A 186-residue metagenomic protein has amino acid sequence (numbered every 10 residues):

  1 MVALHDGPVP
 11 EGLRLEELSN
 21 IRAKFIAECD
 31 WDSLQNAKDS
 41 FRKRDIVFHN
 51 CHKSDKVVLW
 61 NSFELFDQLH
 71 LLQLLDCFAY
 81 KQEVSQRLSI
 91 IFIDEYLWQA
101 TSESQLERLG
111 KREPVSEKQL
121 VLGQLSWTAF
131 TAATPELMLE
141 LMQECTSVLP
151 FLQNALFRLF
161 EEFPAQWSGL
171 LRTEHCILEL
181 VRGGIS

Functional and structural regions predicted by a protein language model:
M1-N36: A structured, charge-rich N-terminal accessory region that forms the first stable segment of a protein and links
R14-R22, K43-R44, Q119, G123 (+1 more regions): Alpha-helical structural motif
C29-C77: Long, hydrophobic/aromatic-enriched structural stretches that serve as scaffold segments
H49, A79-Q82, V181: N-terminal cationic-hydrophobic initiation segments that often serve targeting/anchoring roles
V58-W60, R87-F92: A structural signal for short, well-ordered beta-strand segments and their strand-loop junctions that often border
Q73-L88: A short alpha->loop->secondary-structure connector
I90-K111: Short, conserved secondary-structure transition motifs
Q105-I185: A conserved mid-domain beta-alpha-beta active-site/ligand-binding segment of alpha/beta enzyme cores
